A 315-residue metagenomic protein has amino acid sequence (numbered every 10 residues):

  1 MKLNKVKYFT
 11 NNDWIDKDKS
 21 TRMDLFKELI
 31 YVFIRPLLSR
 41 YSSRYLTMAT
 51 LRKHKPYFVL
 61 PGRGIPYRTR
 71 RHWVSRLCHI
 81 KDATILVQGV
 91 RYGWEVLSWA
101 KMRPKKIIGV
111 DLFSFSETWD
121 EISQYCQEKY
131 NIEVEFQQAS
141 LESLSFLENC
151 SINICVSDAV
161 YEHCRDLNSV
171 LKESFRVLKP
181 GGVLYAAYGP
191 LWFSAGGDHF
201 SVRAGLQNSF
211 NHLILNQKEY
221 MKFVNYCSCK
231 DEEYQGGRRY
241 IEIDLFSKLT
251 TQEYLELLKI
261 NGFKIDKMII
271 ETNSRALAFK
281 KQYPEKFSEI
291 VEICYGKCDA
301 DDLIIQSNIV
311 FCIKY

Functional and structural regions predicted by a protein language model:
K2, D13-E28, K129-N131, F136 (+1 more regions): A C-terminal cap/extension of S-adenosyl-L-methionine-dependent methyltransferases that defines the acceptor-substrate
R63-A83, S98: Conserved alpha-helix/loop element of class I SAM-dependent methyltransferases that forms part of the SAM/SAH-binding
K81-R91: Conserved class I S-adenosyl-L-methionine
Y92-L144: Class I SAM-dependent methyltransferase SAM/SAH-binding core
E142-C155: A short acidic, Gly/Pro-enriched loop at the edge of an enzyme's catalytic core that lines a small-molecule cofactor
N153-R165: A short SAM/SAH-binding and catalytic strip from SAM-dependent methyltransferases
N168-V183: A short glycine-rich, Lys/Arg-flanked "PGG" loop and its adjoining helix->strand segment in the class I
V183-Y226: Conserved class I S-adenosyl-L-methionine
